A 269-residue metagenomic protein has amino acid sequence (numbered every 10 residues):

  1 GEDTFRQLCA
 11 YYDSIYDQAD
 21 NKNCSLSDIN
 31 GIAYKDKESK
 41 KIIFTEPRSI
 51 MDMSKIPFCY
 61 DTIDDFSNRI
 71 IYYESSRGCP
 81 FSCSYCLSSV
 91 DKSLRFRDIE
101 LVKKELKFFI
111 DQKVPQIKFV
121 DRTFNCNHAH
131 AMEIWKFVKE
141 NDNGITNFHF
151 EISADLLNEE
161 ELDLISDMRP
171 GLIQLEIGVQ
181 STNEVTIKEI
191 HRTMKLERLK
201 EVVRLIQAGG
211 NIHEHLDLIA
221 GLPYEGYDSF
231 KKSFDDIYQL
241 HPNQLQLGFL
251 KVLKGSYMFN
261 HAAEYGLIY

Functional and structural regions predicted by a protein language model:
G1, V114, P242-N243: Proline-aspartate-enriched helix->loop->beta-strand connector
G1-E46: Glycine-rich beta-alpha loop elements in corrinoid/cobalamin-binding modules across cobalamin-dependent enzymes
Y12-I15, W135-K136, S233, A262-G266: Short, hinge-like loop/turn segments at secondary-structure boundaries
I29, A33-S75: N-terminal [4Fe-4S]-dependent radical SAM core
I56-A208, A220: Radical SAM [4Fe-4S] cluster-binding motif and immediate context
F81, H128-A129, V185-I190, A220-D228 (+1 more regions): Flexible glycine/acidic-rich beta-alpha junction loops that bind and position SAM and/or redox cofactors in anaerobic
E161-I165, P223-Q239: Catalytic cores of alpha/beta
